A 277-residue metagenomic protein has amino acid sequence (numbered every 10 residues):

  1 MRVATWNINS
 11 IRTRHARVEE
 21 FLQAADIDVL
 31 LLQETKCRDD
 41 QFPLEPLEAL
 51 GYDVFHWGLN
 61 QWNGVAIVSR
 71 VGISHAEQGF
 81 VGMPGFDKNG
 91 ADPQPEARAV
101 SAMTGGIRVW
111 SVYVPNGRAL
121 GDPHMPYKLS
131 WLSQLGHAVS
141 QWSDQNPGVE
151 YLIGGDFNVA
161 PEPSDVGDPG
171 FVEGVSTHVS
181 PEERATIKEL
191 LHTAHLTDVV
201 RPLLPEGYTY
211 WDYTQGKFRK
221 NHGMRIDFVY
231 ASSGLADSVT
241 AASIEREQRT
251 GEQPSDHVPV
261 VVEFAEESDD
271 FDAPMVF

Functional and structural regions predicted by a protein language model:
M1-S10, G106-G121, H257: Active-site-proximal beta-strand elements of phosphoester/diester hydrolases
M1-V65, L190, S268-F277: N-terminal, active-site-proximal structural segment of metallo-dependent hydrolase catalytic domains
V3-N7, L22-D40, V109, V139-P163 (+4 more regions): Active-site beta-strand/loop signature of hydrolases that rely on acidic residues for catalysis
T35-R38, F42-A119: Structured beta-strand-rich core segments of catalytic domains in phosphoester-bond hydrolases
L50, W131-I226, P274-V276: Metal-dependent phosphoesterases centered on the DNase I-like endonuclease/exonuclease/phosphatase
Q61-A76, K217-S238, F264-A265: Conserved beta strand-loop-helix elements of the APE1-like EEP
R108-Y127, D168-E183: Active-site-proximal loop/helix segment associated with metal-binding centers of metalloenzymes
S243-F277: Surface polyanion/phosphate-binding segment centered on an Asp-His-Pro turn
